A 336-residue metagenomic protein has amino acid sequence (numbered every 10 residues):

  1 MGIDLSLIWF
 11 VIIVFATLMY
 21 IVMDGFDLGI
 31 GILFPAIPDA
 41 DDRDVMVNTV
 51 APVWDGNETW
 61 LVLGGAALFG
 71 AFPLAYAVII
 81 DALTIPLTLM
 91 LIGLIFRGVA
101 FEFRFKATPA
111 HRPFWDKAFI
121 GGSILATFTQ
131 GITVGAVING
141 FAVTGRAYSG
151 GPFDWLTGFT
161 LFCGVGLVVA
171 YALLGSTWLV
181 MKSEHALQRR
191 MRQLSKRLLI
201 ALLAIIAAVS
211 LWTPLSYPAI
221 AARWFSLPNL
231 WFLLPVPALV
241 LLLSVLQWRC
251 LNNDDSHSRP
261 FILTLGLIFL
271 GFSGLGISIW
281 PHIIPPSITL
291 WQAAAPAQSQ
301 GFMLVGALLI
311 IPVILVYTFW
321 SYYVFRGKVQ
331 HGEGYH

Functional and structural regions predicted by a protein language model:
M1-G56, V62-G65: N-terminal signal-anchor module of multipass membrane proteins
M1-I13, F69-T84, A136-G158: Helix-coil boundary and interhelical linker segments in multi-pass alpha-helical membrane proteins
W9-Y20, I80-I92, I120-I124, D154-V168 (+2 more regions): Alpha-helical transmembrane segments
L28-P52, G70-I79, E102-P113, G175-L194 (+4 more regions): Juxtamembrane membrane-water interface segments of multi-pass membrane proteins, especially cytoplasmic-side
D44-V62, L87, P113-T127, R189-I200 (+2 more regions): Juxtamembrane helix-loop boundaries in multi-pass membrane proteins
V53-L125, T144, A222-W231: Membrane-interface helix-loop-helix modules in multi-pass inner-membrane proteins
F103-S256, P260: Long, contiguous internal "core" modules enriched in hydrophobic/ aromatic residues
I284-M303: Short, membrane-exposed interhelical loops at transmembrane-helix boundaries
